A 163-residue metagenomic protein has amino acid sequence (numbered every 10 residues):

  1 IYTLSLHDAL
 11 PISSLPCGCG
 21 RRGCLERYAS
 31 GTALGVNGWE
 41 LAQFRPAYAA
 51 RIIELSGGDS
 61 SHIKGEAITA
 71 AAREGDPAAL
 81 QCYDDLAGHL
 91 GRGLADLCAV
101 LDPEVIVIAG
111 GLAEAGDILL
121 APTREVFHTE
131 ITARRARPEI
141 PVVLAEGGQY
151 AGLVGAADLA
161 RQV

Functional and structural regions predicted by a protein language model:
I1-D8: Single conserved hydrophobic/aromatic residue that forms the stacking wall/gate of nucleotide- or nucleobase-binding
S13-P16, R21-V163: ATP-binding/phosphotransfer module of carbohydrate and carboxylate kinases, centering on a glycine-rich
